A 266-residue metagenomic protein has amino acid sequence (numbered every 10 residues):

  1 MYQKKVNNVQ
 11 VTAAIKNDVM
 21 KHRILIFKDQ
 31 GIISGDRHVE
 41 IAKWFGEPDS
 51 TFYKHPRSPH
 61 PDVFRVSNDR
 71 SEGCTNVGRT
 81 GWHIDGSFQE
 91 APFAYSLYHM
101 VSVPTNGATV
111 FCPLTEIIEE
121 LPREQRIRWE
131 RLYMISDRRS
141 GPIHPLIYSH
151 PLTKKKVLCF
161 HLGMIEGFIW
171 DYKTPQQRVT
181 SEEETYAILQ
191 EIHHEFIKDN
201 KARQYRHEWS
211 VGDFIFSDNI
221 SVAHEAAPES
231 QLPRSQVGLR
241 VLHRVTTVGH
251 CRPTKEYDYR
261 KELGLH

Functional and structural regions predicted by a protein language model:
M1-F214, I220-H266: Non-heme Fe(II) oxygenase catalytic core, chiefly the N-lobe of the double-stranded beta-helix
